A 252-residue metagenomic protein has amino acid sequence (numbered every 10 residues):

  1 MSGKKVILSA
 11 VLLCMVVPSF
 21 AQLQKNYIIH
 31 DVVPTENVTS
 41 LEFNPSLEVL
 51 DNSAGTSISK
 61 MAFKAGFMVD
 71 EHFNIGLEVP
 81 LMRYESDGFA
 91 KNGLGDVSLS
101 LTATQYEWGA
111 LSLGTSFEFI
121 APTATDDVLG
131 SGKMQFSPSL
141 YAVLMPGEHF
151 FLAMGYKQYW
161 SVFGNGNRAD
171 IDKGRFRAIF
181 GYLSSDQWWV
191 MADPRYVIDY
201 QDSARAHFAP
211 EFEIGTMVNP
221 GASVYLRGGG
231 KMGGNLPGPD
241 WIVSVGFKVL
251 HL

Functional and structural regions predicted by a protein language model:
M1-I29, L252: Cleavable N-terminal export/targeting peptides
A21-L252: Transmembrane beta-barrel domains of Gram-negative outer membranes and organellar outer membranes
